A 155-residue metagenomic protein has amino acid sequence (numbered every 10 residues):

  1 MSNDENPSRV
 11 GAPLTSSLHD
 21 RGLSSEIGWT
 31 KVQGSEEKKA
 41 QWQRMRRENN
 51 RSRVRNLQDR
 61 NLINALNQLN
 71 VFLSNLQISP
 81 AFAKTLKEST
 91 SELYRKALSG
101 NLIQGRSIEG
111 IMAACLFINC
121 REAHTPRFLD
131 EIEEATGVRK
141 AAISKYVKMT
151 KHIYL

Functional and structural regions predicted by a protein language model:
M1-L155: Non-catalytic, interaction-prone regions of core transcription and DNA-replication machinery
